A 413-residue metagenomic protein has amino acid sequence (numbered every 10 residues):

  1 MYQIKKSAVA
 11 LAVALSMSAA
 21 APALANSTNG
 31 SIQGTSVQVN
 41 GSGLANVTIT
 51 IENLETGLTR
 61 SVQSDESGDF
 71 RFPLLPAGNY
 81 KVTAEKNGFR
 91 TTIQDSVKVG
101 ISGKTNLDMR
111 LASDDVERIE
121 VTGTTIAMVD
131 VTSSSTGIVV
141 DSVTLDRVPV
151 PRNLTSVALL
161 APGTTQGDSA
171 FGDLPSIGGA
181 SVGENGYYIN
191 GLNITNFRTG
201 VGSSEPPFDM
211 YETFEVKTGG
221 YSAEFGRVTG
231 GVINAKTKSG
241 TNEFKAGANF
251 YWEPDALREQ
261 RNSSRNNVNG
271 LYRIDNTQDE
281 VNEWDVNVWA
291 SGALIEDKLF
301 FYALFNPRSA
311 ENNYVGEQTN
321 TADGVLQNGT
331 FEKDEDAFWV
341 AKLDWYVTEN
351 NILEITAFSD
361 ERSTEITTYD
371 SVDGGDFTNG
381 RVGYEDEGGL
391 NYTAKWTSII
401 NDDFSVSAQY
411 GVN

Functional and structural regions predicted by a protein language model:
M1-T28: Cleavable N-terminal targeting peptides that direct proteins into the secretory/outer-membrane pathway or into
P22-T124: Periplasm-facing N-terminal accessory domains of Gram-negative outer-membrane beta-barrel systems
D65, F89-N106, R118-S239, L271-D275 (+1 more regions): Periplasmic N-terminal accessory/gating domains of Gram-negative outer-membrane beta-barrel systems
T83, R110, G178, K217 (+5 more regions): Transmembrane beta-barrel domains of outer membrane proteins
T124, K217-G219, N249-E253, N306-R308 (+2 more regions): Outer-membrane beta-barrel pore domains and translocons
V139-D141, N196-F197, V216-K217, N266-I274 (+3 more regions): Extracytoplasmic loops and strand-loop junctions of Gram-negative outer membrane beta-barrel proteins
K245, T277-T364, Y384-S405: Transmembrane beta-barrel wall of Gram-negative outer-membrane proteins
R258-R265, Y314-N320, I366-G374: Outer-membrane beta-barrel translocator domains and adjoining extracellular loop/strand segments of Gram-negative
